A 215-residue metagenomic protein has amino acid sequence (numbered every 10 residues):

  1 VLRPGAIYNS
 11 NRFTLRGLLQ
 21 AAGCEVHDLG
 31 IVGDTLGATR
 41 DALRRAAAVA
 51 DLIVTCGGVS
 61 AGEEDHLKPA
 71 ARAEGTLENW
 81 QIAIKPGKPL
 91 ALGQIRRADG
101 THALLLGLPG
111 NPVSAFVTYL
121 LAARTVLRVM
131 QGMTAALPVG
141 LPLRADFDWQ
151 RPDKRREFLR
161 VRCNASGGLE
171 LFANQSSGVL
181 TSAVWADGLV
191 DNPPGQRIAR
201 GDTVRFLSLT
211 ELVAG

Functional and structural regions predicted by a protein language model:
V1-L2, T39-D41, D65-K68, Q94 (+1 more regions): Short acidic, glycine/serine/threonine-rich loops at helix termini
V1-T55: Phosphate-binding glycine-rich loops and their immediate beta-loop-alpha structural context
N11, A38, G62-E63, S114-A115 (+1 more regions): Secondary-structure boundary/capping motif
G33-D34, S60-A61, G201: Conserved beta-strand edge residues that scaffold enzyme active sites
G58-E64, G110: Short glycine-rich anion-binding loops that position phosphate/pyrophosphate groups of nucleotides and phosphorylated
G62-E74: Short Gly/Thr/Asp-enriched flexible loops that form oxyanion-binding sites at enzyme active sites
R72-G215: Flexible glycine/proline-rich
